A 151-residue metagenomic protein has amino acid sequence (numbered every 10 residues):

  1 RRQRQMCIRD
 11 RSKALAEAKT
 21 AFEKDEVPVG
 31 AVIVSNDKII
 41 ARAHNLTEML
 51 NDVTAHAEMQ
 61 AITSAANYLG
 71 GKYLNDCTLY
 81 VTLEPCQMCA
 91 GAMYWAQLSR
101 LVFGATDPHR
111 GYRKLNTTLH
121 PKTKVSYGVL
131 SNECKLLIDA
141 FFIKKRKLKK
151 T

Functional and structural regions predicted by a protein language model:
R1-I8: Short, small-residue-biased leader/transition segments that mark boundaries at the very start of proteins
Q3, V27-V29: Short loop/turn microsegments at loop-to-beta-strand junctions
R9-K24: Short, basic/aromatic recognition patches
S12, S35, A41-I143: Zn2+-dependent cytidine deaminase-like catalytic core
D25, K72-N75, L148-K149: Short, structured loop/turn "capping" segments at alpha-beta junctions
D25-E26, Q97: Glycine-centered short loops/turns at secondary-structure junctions
V29-D37: Short beta-strand scaffold segments in enzyme catalytic cores
I143-T151: Glycine-rich adenosyl-binding loop in Rossmann-like folds that engage adenosine-containing cofactors
